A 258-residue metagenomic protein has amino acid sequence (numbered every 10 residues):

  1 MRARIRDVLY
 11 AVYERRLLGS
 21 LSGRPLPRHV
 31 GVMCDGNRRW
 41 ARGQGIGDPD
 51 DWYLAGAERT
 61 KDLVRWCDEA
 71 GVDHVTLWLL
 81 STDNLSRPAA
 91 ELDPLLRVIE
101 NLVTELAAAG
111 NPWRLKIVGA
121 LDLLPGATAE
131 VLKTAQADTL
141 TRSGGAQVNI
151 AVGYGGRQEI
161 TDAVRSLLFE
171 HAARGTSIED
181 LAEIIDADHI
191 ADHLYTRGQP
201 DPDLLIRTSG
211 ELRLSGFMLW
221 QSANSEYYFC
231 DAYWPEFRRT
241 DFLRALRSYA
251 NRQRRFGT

Functional and structural regions predicted by a protein language model:
M1-T258: Flexible, compositionally biased loop and terminal segments
